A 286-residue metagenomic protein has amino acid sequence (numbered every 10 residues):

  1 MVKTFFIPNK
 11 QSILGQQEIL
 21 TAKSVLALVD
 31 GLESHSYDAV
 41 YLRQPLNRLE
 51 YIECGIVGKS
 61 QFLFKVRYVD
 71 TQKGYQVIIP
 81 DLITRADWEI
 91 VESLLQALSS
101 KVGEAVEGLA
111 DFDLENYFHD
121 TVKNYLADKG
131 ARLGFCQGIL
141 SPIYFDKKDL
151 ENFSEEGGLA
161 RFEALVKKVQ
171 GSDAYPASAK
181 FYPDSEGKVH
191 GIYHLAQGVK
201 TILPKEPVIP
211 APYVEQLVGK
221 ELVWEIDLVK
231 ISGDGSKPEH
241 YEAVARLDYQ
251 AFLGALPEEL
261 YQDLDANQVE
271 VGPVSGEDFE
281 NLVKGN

Functional and structural regions predicted by a protein language model:
M1-L46, L140-R161, K284-N286: Short, extreme N-terminal segment that most often corresponds to the first beta-strand
M1-V2, L49, S99-K101: A short, compositionally biased
S12-S24, A110-N124, D248: Alpha-helix capping and helix-coil boundary motifs
L26-D81, R85, W224-I231, K237: Short, intrinsically disordered low-complexity segments
H35-Y41, Q61-L165: Internal, hydrophobic cores of structured domains that mediate oligomerization or house catalytic pockets within large
G108, D184, D263: Acidic surface patches and DE-rich sequence motifs
D120-K230: Aromatic/basic-lined ligand-recognition segments that form π-stacking hydrophobic pockets flanked by Lys/Arg to engage
E221-N286: Extended, charged low-complexity segments that frequently continue into or abut oligomerization scaffolds
